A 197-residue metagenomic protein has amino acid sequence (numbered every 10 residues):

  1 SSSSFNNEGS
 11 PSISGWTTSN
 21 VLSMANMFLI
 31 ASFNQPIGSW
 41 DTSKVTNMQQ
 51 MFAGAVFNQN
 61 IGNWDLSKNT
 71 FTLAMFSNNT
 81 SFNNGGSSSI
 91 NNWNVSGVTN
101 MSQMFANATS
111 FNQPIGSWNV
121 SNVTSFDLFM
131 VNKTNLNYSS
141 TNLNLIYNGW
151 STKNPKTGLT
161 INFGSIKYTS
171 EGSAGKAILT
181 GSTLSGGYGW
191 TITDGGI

Functional and structural regions predicted by a protein language model:
S1-I197: Negatively charged
